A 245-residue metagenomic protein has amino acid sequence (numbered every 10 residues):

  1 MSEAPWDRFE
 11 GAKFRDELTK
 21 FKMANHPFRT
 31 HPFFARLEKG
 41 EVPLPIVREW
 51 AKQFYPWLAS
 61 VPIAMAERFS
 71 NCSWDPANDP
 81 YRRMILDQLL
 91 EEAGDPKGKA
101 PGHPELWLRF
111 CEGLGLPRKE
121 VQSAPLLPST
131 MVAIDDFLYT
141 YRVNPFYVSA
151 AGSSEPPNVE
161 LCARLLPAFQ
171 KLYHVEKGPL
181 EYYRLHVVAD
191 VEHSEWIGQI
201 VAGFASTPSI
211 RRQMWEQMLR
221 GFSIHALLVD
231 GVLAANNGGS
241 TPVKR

Functional and structural regions predicted by a protein language model:
S2-R245: Non-heme di-metal
